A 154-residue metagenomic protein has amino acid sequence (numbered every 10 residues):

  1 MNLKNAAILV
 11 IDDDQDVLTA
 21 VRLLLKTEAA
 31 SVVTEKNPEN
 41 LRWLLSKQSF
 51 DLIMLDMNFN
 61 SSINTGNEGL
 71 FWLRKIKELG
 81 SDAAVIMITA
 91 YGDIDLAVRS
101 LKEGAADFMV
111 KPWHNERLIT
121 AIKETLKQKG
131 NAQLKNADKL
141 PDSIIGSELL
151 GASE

Functional and structural regions predicted by a protein language model:
M1-L9, R22, E39: Non-catalytic signal-transmission and effector/linker regions of two-component phosphorelay proteins
L9, T34-L52: Acidic, metal-coordinating helix/loop segments flanking the phosphotransfer/catalytic sites of two-component signaling
Q15-T34, E39: Two-component/phosphorelay signaling modules centered on CheY-like receiver
S62-S81, R99: Short amphipathic alpha-helix used as the core "switch/output" element in two-component signaling
M109, W113-I122: C-terminal output helix
A137-E154: AAA+ ATPase active-site-proximal loops
